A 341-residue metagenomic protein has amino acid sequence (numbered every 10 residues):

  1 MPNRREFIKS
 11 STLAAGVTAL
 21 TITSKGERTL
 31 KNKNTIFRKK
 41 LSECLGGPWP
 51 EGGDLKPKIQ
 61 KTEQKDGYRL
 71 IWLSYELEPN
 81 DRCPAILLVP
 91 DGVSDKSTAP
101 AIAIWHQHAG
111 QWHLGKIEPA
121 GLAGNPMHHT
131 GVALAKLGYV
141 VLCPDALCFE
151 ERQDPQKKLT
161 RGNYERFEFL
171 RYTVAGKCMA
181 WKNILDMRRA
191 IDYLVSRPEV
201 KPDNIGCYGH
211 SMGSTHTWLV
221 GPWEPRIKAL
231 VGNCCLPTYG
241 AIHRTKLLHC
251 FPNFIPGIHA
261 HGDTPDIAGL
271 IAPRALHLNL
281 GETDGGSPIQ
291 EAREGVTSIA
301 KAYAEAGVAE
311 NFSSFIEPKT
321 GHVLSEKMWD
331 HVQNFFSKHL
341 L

Functional and structural regions predicted by a protein language model:
M1, T21-K39: C-terminal segment of N-terminal export signals and the immediately downstream linker at the start of the mature
E6-E27: N-terminal export signals
D54-S94: N-terminal cap/lid segment of alpha/beta-hydrolase-fold proteins
S97-Q107: Short beta-strand element of the alpha/beta-hydrolase
W105-L185, I242-R244: Cap/lid segment of the alpha/beta-hydrolase catalytic domain
T173-V174, R189, K228-A268, P273 (+2 more regions): Mobile cap/lid helix-loop segments that gate and shape the active-site cleft of serine hydrolases
V200-G209: Alpha/beta-hydrolase fold nucleophile elbow
T297-S298, Y303-L341: C-terminal catalytic histidine-bearing segment of alpha/beta-hydrolase fold enzymes
